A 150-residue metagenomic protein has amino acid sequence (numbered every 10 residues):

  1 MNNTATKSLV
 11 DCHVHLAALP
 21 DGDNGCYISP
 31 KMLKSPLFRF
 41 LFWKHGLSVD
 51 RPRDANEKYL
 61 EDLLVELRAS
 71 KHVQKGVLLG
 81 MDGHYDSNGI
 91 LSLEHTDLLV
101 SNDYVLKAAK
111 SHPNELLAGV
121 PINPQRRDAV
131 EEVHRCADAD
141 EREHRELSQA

Functional and structural regions predicted by a protein language model:
M1-A150: Helix-coil boundary/capping segments in enzymes
